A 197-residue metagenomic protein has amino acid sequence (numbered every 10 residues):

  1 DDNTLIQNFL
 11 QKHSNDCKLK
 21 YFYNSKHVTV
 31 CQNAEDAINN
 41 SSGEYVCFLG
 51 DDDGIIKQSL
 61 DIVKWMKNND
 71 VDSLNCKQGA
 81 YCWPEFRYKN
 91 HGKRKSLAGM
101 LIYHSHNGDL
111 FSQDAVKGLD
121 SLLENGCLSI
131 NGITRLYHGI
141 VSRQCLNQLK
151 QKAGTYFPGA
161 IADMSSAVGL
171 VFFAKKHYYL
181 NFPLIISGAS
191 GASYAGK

Functional and structural regions predicted by a protein language model:
D1-G196: Nucleotide-sugar donor-binding/catalytic module of glycosyltransferases that assemble extracellular/cell-envelope
